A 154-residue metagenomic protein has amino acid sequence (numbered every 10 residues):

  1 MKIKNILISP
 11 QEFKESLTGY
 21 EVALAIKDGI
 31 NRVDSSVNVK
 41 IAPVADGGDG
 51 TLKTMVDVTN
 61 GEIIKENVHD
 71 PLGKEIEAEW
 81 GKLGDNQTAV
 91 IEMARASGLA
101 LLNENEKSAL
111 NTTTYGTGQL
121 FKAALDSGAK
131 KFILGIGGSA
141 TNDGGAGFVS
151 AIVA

Functional and structural regions predicted by a protein language model:
M1-I136, A140-A154: N-terminal loops that bind phosphate or other acidic moieties and the adjacent beta-alpha structural core
